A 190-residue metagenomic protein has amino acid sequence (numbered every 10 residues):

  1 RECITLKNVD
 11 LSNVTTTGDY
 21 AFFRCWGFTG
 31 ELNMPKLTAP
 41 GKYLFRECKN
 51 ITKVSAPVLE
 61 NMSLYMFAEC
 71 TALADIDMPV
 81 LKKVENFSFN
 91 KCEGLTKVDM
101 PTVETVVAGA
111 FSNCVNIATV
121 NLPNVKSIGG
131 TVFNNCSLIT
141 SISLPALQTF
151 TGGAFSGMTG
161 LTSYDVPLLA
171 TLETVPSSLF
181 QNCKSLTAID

Functional and structural regions predicted by a protein language model:
C3-T16, G27-A39, K49-N61, T71-K83 (+5 more regions): Structural signature of tandem-repeat unit edges
G18-F23, G41-R46, S63-A68, E85-N90 (+4 more regions): Consensus positions within tandem repeat domains that build extended binding/scaffold surfaces
